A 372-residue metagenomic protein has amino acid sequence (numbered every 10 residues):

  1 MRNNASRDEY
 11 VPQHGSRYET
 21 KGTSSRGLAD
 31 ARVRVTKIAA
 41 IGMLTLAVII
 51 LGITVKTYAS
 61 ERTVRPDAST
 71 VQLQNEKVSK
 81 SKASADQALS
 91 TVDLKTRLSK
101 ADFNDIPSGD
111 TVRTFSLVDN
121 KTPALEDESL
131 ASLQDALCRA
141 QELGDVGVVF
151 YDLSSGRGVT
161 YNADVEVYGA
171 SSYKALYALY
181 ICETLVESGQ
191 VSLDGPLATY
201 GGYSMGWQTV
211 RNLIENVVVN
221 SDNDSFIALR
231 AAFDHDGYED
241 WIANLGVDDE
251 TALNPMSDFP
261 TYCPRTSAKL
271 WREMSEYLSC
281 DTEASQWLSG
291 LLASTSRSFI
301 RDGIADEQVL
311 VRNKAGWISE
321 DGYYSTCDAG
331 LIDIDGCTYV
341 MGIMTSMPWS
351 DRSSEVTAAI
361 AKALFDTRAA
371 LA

Functional and structural regions predicted by a protein language model:
R2-A140, G158, E166, L278-S296 (+2 more regions): Structured C-terminal helix/loop/strand segments within mature extracytoplasmic catalytic/sensor domains
E142-E166: Short, conserved catalytic-motif segment at the N-terminal edge
G156, E166-L197, V217, M341: Active-site SXXK
T160, I214, S225-S279: Mid-domain, small-residue-enriched loop/turn segments at the edges of structured enzyme/sensor domains
A163-Y168, G202-G206, L253-Y262: A glycine-rich, coil/turn loop motif that links secondary-structure elements
E183-T209, D281-S285: Short, well-structured active-site flanking segments
N212-S221: Short helix- or helix-capping micro-motifs that position conserved polar/aromatic residues at function-defining sites
P260-S319: A conserved catalytic-loop motif detector
